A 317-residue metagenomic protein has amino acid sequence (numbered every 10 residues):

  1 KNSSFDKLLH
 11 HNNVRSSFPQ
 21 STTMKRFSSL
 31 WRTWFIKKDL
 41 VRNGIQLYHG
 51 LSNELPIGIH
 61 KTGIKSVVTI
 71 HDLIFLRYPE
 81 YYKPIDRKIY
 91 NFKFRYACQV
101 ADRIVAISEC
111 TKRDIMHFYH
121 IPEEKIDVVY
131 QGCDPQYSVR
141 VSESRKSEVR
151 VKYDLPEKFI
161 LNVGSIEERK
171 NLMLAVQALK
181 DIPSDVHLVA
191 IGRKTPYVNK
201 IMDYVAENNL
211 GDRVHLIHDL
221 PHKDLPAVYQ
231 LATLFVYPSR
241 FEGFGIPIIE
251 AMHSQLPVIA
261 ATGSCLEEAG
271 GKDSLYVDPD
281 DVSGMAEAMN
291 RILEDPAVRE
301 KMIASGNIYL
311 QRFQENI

Functional and structural regions predicted by a protein language model:
K1-I317: Carbohydrate transferase catalytic cores enriched for Leloir-type hexosyltransferases
